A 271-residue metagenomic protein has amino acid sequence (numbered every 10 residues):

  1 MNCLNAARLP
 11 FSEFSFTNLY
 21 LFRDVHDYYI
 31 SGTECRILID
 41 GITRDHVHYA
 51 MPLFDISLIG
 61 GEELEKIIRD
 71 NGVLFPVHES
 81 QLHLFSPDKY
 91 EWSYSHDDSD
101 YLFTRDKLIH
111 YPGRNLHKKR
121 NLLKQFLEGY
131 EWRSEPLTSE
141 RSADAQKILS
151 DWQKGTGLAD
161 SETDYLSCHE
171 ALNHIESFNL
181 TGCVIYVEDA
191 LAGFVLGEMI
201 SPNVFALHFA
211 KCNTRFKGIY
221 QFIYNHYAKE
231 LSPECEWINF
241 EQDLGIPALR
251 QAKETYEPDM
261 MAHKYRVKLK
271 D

Functional and structural regions predicted by a protein language model:
M1-N5, F11-F16: Short Lys/Arg-enriched alpha/beta "domain-start" segment
S12-Q81, Y186-T214: Conserved donor-binding loop and adjoining core beta-sheet/short helix segment in diverse acyl/aminoacyl transferases
G72-E79, L102, S134-L137, V184 (+1 more regions): A structural signal for short, well-ordered beta-strand segments and their strand-loop junctions that often border
V77-H83, N121-L123, L244-G245: Short, polar loop motifs at secondary-structure junctions
H83-E91, A252-K253: Short, aromatic/basic amphipathic alpha-helical patches
K89-L158: Acyltransferase donor/substrate-recognition loop-hinge adjacent to the catalytic core
A143, K147-H208: A mid-sequence, solvent-exposed acidic-amphipathic segment
G182-K270: Aromatic (often tryptophan-rich) hydrophobic motifs at membrane interfaces
